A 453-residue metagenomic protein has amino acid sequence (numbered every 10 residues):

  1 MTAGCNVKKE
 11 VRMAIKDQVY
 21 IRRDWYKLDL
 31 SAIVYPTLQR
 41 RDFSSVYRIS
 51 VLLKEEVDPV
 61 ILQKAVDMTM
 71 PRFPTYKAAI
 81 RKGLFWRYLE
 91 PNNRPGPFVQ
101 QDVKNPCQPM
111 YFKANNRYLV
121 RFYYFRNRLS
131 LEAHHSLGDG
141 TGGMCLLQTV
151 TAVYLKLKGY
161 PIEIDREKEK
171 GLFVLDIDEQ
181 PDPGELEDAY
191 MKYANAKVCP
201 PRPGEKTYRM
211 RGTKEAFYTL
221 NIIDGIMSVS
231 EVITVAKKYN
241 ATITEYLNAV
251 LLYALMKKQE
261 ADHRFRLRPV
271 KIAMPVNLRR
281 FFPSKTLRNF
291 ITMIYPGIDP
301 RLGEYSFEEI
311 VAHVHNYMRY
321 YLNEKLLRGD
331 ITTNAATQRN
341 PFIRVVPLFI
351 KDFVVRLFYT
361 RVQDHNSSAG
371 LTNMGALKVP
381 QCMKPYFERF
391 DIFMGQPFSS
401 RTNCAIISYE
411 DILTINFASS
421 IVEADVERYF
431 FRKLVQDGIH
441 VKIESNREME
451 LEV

Functional and structural regions predicted by a protein language model:
C5-W86, R94-R121, D224, K257-V453: Acyl-thioester-dependent acyl-group transfer interface
K8-L30, L137-C145, T149-T234, D437-V453: Non-catalytic, low-complexity flexible loops and terminal extensions
R48, E132, T213-E215: A short, mixed-charge helix-start or loop-turn motif at secondary-structure junctions
K54-M70, E132-Q148, I222-A261, I415-F417 (+1 more regions): Acyl activation and transfer enzymes in specialized metabolism, enriched for ANL adenylate-forming modules
P74-F85, R166-D188, K237-L251, R356-T372: Short, charge-rich amphipathic segments
Y111-L157, E167-D178, I407-A424: Histidine-centered acyl-transfer/condensation active-site motif and its immediate structural neighborhood
